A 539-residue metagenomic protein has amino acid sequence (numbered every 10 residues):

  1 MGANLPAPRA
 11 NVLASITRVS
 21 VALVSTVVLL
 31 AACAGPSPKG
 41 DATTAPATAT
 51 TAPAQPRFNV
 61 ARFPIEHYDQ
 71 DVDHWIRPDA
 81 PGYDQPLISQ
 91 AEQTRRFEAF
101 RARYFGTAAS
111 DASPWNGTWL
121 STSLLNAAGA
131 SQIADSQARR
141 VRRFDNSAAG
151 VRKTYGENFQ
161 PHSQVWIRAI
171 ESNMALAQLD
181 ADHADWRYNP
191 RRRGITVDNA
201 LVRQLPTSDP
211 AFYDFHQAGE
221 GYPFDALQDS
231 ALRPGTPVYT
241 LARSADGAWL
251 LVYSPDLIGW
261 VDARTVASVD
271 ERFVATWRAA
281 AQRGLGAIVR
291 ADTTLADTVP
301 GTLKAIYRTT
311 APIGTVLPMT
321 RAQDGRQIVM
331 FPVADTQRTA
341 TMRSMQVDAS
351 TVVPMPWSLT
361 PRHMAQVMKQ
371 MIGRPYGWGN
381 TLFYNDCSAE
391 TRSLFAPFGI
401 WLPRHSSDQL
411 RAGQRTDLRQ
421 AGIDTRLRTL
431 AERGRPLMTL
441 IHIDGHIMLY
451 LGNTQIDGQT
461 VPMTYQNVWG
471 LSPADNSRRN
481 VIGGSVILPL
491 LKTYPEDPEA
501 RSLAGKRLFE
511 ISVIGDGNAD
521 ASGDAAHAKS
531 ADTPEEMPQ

Functional and structural regions predicted by a protein language model:
L30-A32: C-terminal motif of bacterial Sec signal peptides marking the signal peptidase cleavage site
A34-P36: Bacterial signal peptide processing site
G40, A49-Q70, D256, R264-A287 (+3 more regions): Aromatic- and glycine-rich peptidoglycan recognition patches
P46-R203, T207-D209, Y213-D214, P223 (+4 more regions): Boundary regions of SH3-family modules and the immediately adjacent low-complexity/disordered segments in eukaryotic
G219-S244, L303-Q323: Conserved beta-strand/loop element in small beta-rich adapter and peptidoglycan-binding domains
D225, G301-K304, S350-M355, G373-L382 (+2 more regions): Second-shell loop/turn segments in exported
A231, P403-A474: ...with weaker cross-activation on analogous glycine-rich loops/strands in unrelated enzymes
M368, W378-Q409: Active-site nucleophilic cysteine motif
